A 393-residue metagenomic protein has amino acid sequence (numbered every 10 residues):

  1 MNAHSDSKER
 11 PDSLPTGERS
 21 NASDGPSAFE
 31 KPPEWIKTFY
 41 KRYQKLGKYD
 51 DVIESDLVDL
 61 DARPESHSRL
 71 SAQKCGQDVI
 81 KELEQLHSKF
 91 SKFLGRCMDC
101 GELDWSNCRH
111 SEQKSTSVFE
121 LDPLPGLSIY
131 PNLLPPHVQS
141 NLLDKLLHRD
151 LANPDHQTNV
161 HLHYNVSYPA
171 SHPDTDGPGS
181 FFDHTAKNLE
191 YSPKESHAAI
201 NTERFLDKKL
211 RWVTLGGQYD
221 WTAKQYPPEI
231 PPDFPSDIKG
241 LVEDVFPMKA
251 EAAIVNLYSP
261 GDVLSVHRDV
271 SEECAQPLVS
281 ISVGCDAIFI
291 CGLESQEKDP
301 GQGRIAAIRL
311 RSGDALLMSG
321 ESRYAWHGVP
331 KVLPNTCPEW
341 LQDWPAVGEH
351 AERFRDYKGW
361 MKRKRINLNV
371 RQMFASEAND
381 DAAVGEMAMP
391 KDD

Functional and structural regions predicted by a protein language model:
N2-D393: Non-heme Fe(II) oxygenase metal-center motifs and adjacent flexible, charged/small-residue loops
